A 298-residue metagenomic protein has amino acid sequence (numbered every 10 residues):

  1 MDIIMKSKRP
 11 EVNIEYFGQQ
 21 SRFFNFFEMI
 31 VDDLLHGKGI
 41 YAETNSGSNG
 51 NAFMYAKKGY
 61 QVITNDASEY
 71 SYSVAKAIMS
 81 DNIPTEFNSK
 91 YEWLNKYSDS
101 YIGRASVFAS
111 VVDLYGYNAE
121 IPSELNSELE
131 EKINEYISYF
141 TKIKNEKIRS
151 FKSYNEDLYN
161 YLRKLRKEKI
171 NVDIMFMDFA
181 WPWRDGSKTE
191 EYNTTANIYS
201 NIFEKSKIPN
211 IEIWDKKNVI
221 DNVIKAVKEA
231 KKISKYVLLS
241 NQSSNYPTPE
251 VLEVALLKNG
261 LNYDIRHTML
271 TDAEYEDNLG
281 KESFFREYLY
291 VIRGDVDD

Functional and structural regions predicted by a protein language model:
D2-D298: Class I S-adenosyl-L-methionine-dependent methyltransferase catalytic core
